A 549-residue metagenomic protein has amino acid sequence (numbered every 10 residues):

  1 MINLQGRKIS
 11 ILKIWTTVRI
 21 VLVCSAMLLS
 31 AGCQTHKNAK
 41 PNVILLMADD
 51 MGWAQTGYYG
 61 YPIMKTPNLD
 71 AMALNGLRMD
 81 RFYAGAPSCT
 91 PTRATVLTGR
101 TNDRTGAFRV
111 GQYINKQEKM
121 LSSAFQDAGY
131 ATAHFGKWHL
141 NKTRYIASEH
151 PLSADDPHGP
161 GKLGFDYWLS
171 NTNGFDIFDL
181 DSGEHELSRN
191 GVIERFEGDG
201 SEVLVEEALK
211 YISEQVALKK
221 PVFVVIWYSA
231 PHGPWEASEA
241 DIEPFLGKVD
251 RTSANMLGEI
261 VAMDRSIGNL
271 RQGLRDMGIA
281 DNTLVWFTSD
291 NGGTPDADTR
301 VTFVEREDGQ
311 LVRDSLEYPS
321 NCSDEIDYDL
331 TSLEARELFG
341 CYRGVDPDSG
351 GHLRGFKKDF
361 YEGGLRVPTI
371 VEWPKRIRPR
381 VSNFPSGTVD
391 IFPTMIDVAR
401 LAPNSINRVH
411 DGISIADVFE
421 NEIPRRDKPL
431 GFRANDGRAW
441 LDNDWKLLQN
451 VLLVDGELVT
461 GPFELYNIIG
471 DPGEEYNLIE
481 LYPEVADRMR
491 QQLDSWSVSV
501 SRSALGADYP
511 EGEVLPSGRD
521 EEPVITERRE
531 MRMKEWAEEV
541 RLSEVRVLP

Functional and structural regions predicted by a protein language model:
M1-T16: N-terminal secretory signal peptides that target proteins for export/translocation
G6-K8, I20, T35-K37: Positively charged, low-complexity intrinsically disordered regions
T17-S30: Bacterial N-terminal signal peptides
C33-F463, P472-Q492, R519-P549: Formylglycine-dependent sulfatase
Y482-S517: A contiguous, mid-protein "functional segment" used to position or interact with cofactors/ions or partner subunits
